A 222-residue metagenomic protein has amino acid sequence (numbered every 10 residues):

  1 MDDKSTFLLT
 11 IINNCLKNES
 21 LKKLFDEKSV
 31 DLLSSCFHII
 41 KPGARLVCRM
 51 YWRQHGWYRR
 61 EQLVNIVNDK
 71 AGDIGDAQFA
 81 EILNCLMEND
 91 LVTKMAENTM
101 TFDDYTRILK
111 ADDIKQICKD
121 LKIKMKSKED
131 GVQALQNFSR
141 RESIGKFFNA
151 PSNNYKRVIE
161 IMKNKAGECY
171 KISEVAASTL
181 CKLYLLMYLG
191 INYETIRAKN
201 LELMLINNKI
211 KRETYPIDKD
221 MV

Functional and structural regions predicted by a protein language model:
M1-L33, H38-V222: N-terminal alpha-helical interaction modules that lie
